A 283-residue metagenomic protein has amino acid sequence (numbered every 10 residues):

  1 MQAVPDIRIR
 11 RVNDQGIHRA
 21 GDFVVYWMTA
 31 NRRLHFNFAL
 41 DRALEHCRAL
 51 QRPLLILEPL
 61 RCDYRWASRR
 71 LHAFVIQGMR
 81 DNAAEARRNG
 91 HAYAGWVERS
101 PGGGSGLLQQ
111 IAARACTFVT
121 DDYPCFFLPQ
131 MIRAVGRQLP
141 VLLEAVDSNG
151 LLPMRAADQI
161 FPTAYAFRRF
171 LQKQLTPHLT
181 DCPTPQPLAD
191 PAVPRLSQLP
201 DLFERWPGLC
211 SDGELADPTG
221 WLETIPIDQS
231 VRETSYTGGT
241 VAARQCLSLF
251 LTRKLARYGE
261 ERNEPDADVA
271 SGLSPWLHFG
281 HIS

Functional and structural regions predicted by a protein language model:
M1-P187: Trp/Phe/Arg-rich N-terminal binding region typifying the photolyase-homology
R19-A20, I160-S283: Glycine/tryptophan-enriched, flexible segments
